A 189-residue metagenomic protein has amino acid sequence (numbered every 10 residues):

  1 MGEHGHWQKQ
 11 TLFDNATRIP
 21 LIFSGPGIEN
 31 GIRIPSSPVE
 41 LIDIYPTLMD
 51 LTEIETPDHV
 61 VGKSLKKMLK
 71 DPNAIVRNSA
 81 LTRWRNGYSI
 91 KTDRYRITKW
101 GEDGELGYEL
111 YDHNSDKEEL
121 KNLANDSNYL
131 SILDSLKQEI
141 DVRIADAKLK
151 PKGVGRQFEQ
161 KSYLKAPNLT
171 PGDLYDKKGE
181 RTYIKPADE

Functional and structural regions predicted by a protein language model:
M1-E3, K9-T11, N30, M68 (+4 more regions): Short catalytic/ligand-binding loop motif for oxyanion handling, primarily in non-cytosolic enzymes, centered on
M1-R33, E40, L169: Histidine-centered active-site microenvironments of extracellular/periplasmic hydrolases and transferases
A16-T17, V39-P46, K63, T92 (+5 more regions): A structural signal for well-ordered alpha-helical segments within the folded catalytic domains of diverse enzymes
G25, I90-D93, W100-E102, H113: Active-site beta-strand termini and strand-to-loop segments that position acidic
G31-I90, P151-E159: Polar, surface-exposed loop/tail segments that function as active-site lids or cofactor/substrate-recognition elements
Y45-M49, E53, K66, Y111 (+2 more regions): Non-transmembrane alpha-helical segments in soluble domains of secreted/periplasmic/extracellular proteins
N125-E189: Long, internal low-complexity/basic segments
